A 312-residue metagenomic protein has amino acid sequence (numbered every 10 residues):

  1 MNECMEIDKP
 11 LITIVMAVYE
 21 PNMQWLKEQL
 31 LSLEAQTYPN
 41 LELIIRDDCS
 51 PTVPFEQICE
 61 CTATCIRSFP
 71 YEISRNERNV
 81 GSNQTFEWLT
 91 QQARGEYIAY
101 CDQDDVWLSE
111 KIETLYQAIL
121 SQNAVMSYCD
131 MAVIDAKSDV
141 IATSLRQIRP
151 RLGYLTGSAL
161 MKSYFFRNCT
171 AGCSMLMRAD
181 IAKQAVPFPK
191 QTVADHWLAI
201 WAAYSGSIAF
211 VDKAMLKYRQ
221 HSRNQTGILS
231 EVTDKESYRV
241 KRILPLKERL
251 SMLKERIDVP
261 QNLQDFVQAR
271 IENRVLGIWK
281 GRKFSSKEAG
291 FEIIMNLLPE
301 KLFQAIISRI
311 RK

Functional and structural regions predicted by a protein language model:
N2-E231: Nucleotide-sugar donor-binding/catalytic module of glycosyltransferases that assemble extracellular/cell-envelope
Y164-F165, K190-T192, H196, Y204 (+2 more regions): C-terminal subregions of glycosyltransferases and related glycan-biosynthesis enzymes
